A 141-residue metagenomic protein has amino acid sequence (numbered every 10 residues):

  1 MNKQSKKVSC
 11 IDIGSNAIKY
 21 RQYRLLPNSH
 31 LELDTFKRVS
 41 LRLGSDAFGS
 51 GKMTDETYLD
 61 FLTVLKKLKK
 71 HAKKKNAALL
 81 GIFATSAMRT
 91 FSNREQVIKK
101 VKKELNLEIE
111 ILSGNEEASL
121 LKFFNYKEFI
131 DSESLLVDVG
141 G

Functional and structural regions predicted by a protein language model:
M1-I13, R21-V137: Nucleotide/phosphate-binding catalytic cleft detector across ATP-hydrolyzing and phosphate-transferring enzymes
N16: Primarily the dimerization/phosphotransfer
G140-G141: Long, polar low-complexity intrinsically disordered regions
